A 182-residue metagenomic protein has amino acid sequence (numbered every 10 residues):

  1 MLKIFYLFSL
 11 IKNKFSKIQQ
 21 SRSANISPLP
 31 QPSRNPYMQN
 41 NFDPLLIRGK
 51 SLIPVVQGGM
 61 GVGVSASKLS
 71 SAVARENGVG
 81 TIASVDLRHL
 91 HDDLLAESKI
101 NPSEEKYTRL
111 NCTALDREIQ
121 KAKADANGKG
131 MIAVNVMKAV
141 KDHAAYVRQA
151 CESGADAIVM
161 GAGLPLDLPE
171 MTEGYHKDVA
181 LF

Functional and structural regions predicted by a protein language model:
M1-L10: Cationic, amphipathic, low-complexity segments that mediate targeting or membrane/lipid association
M1-L2, S27-L29: N-terminal polybasic/positive-inside topogenic patches
S9, K14-K17, L115: Generic alpha-helix initiation/capping and coil-helix boundary signal
F15, Q20-S21, P32: Cationic, low-complexity basic patches in intrinsically disordered or flexible, solvent-exposed regions
N35-F182: Active-site entrance/lid segments in N-terminal catalytic domains of soluble metabolic enzymes
